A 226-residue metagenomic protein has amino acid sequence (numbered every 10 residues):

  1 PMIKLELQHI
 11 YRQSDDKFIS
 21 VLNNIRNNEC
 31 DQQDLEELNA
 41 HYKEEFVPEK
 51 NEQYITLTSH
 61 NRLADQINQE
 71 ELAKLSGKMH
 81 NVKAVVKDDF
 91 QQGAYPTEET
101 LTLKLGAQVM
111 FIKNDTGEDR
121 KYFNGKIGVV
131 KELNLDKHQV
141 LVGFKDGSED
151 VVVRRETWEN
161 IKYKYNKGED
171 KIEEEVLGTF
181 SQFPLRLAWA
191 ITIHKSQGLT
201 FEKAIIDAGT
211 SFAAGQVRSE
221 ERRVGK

Functional and structural regions predicted by a protein language model:
P1-R120, K131-L135: Conserved helicase motor core of P-loop NTPases
M110-S148, V152-K226: C-terminal accessory regions
